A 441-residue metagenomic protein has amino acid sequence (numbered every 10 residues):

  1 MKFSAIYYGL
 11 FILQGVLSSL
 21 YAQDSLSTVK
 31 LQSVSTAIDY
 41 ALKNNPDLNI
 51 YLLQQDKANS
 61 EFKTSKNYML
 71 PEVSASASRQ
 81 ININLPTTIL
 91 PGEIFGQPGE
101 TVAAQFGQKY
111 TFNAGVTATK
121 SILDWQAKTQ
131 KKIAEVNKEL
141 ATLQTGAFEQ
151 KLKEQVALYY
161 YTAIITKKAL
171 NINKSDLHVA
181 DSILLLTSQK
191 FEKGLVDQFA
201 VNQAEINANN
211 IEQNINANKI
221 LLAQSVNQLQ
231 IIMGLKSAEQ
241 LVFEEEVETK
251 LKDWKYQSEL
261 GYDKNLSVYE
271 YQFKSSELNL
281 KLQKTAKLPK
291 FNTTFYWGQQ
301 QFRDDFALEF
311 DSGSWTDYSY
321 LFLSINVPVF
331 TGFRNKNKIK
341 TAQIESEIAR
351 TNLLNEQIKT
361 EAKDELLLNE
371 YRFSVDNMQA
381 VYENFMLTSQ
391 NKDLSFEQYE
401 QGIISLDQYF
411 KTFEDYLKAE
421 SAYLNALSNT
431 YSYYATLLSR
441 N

Functional and structural regions predicted by a protein language model:
M1-V34, L424, T430-Y431, A435-N441: Bacterial Sec-dependent N-terminal signal peptides
A22-S74, S78, N84, K236-S237 (+2 more regions): Bacterial Sec-pathway N-terminal export signals of envelope proteins
D24, Q32, T36, S60 (+5 more regions): Periplasmic alpha-helical coiled-coil/stalk elements that build and connect Gram-negative outer-membrane
D24-V29, S76-V116, K120, F295-V327: Small/polar, glycine/serine/threonine/aspartate-rich low-complexity segments that form flexible
A37, N44, Y51, K120 (+23 more regions): Amphipathic alpha-helical coiled-coil segments and their boundaries
N49-L53, K66-N67, I122-E149, F199 (+6 more regions): Sec/SRP-type N-terminal targeting helices
Y51, V73-A77, V116, Y269 (+3 more regions): Membrane-embedded beta-strand positions of outer-membrane beta-barrel proteins
N210-L235, M386-N441: Short segments within alpha-helical structural elements
